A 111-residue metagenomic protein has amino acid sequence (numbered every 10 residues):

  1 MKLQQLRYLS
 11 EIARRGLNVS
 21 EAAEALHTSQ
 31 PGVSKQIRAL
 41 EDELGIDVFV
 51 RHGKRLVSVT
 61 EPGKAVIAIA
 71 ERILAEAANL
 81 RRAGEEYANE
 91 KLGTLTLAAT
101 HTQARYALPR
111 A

Functional and structural regions predicted by a protein language model:
K2-Q5, Q30, G63: The N-cap/first-turn positions of alpha helices within or immediately adjacent to helix-turn-helix DNA-binding domains
R7, K35-Q36: Base-recognition residues in the alpha-helical recognition helix of bacterial helix-turn-helix
Y8-I12, V66: Short alpha-helical "packing" element that flanks the helix-turn-helix/winged-helix DNA-binding module
I12-H27: Short helix-boundary/capping micro-motifs
S29, Q36-A39, A111: Residues within the DNA-recognition helix of helix-turn-helix
P31, R82, A88-A111: N-terminal winged-helix
E41-V59: A short LG(V/I)-centered, amphipathic sequence patch enriched for acidic residue(s) preceding the LG motif
E43-L44, V66-A88: Alpha-helical linker/hinge and terminal dimerization helices associated with HTH transcriptional regulators
